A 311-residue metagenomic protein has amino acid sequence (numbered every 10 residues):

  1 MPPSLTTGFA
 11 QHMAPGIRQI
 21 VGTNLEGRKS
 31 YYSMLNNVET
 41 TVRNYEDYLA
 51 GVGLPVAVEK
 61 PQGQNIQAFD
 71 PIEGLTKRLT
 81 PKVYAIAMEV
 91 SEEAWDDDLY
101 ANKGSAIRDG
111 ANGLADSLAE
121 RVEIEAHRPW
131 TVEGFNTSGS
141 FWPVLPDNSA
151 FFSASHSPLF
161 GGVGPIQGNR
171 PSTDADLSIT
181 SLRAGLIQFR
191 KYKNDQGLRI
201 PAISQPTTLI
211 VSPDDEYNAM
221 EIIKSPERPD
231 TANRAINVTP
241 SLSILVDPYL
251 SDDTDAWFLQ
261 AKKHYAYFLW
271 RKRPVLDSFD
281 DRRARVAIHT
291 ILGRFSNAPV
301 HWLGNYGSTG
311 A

Functional and structural regions predicted by a protein language model:
M1-R28: N-terminal alpha-helical "arm" segments
P2-Q11, N148-D195, S204-T208, P213-A311: Sequence/fold signature of self-assembling virion shell proteins
G22-Y84: Assembly/oligomerization interface modules of large self-assembling protein complexes
L75-S138, L209, V286-I291: Long, contiguous amphipathic alpha-helices that act as assembly "spine/axial" helices in icosahedral shell and virion
P81-K82, P201-I203: Short, flexible turn/loop "capping" segments at secondary-structure junctions
V122-P165: Glycine-rich, mobile lid/loop segments that gate access to catalytic sites or pores
T131, F135, D195-A202: Surface-exposed acidic, glycine-flexible loop patches that form ligand/cofactor-binding and adhesion interfaces
